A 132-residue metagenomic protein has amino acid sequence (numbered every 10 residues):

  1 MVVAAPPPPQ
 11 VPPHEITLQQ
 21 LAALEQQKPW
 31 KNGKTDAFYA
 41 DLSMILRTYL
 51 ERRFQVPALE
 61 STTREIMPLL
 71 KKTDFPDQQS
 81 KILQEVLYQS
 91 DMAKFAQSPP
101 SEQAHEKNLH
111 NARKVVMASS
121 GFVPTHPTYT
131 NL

Functional and structural regions predicted by a protein language model:
M1-G33, A37, S120-L132: Hydrophobic, helix-length membrane anchors
H14-T17, T63, S80, L109: Alpha-helix initiation and N-capping motif
E15, Q19-A22, M44, T48 (+3 more regions): Generic structural signal for well-ordered, non-membrane alpha-helices
L24-Q27, R52-R53, T73, A96: Alpha-helix C-capping/helix-to-loop hinge sites
Q26, R47, E51, M117-G121: Non-catalytic alpha-helical coupling and interface elements of nucleotide-dependent molecular machines and regulators
P29, F54, T62, E102-H105 (+1 more regions): Short linear functional motifs in flexible/disordered or boundary regions
K34-E85, Q89: Short, charged amphipathic alpha-helical segments flanked by flexible coils
K72-L132: Cytosol-/stroma-facing membrane-proximal "stalk/adaptor" domains immediately downstream of transmembrane anchors
